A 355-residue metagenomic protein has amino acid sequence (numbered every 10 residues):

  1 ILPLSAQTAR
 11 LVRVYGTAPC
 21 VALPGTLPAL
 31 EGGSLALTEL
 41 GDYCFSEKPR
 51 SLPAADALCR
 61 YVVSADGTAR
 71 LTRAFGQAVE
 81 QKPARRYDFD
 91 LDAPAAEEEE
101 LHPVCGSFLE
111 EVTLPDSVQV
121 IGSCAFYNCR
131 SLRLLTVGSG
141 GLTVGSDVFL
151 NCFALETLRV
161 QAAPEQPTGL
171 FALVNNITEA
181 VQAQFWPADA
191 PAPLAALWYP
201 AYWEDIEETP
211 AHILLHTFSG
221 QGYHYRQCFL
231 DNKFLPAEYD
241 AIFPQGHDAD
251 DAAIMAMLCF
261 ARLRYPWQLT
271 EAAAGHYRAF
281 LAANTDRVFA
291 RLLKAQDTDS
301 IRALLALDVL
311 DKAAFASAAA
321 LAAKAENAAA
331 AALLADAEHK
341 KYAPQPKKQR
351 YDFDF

Functional and structural regions predicted by a protein language model:
I1-A9, Y15-T38, R50-V120, R130-T143 (+5 more regions): Structural signature of tandem-repeat unit edges
D42-F45, K324-A325: Short secondary-structure subsegments characteristic of cysteine-rich extracellular domains
F260-Y277, D299-L304: Repeat-mediated protein-protein interaction surfaces in helical alpha-solenoids
T270-N284, V309-A316, A329, H339-D354: Ankyrin repeat arrays, specifically the small/polar loop and inter-repeat linker segments at the C-terminal end of each
R291-D297, L321-N327: Ankyrin repeat A-helix N-terminal signature
D297-L305, N327-D336, A343: Ankyrin repeat structural motif
